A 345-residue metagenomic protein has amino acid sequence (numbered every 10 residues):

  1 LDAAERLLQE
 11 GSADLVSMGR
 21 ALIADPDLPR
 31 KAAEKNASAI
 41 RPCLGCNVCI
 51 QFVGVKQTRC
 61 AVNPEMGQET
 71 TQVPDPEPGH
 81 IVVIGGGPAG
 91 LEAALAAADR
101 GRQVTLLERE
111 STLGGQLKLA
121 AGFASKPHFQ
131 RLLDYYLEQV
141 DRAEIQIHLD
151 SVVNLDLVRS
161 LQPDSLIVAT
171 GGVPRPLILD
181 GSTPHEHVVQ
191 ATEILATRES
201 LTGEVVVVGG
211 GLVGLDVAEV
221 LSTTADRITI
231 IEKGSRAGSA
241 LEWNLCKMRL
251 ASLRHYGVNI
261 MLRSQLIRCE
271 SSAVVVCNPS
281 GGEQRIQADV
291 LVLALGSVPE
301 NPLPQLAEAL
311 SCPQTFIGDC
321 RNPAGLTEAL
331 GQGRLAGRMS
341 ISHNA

Functional and structural regions predicted by a protein language model:
L1-I84, P88, E92, A96-D99 (+4 more regions): Flavin-dependent oxidoreductase catalytic cores
L8, D75-R109, L113, H148-R159 (+4 more regions): Rossmann-like dinucleotide/flavin-binding elements
G11, A33-N36, G122-K126, P184-H185 (+2 more regions): Short, hinge-like loop/turn segments at secondary-structure boundaries
G11-S12, A143, Q162, T183-P184 (+3 more regions): Short, structured coil segments at secondary-structure junctions
S17-M18, D150, V168, R263: Short beta-strand and adjacent tight-turn residues that come in two discontinuous sequence segments and form the edges
Q103-A143, V220-L266, A324: Rossmann-like dinucleotide-binding cores of NAD(P)H-dependent redox enzymes
S272-C277: Short polybasic amphipathic segments
